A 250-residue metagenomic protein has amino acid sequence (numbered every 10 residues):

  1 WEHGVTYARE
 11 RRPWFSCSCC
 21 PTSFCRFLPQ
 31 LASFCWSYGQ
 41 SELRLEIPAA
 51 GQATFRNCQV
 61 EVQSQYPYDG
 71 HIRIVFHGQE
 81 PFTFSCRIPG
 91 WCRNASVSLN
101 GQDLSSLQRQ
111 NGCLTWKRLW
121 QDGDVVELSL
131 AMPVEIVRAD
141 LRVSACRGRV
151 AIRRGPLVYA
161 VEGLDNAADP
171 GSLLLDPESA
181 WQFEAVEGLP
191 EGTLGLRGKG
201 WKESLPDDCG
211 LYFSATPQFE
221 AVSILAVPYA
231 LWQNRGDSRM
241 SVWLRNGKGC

Functional and structural regions predicted by a protein language model:
W1-V75, R109, S129-C250: C-terminal beta-rich recognition modules with glycine/proline-rich loops and embedded aromatic residues
D69-H71, P81, C113, G123 (+1 more regions): A general secondary-structure signal for short beta-strands and their flanking turns/coil in non-transmembrane regions
H71-Q79, L99-D103: Secondary-structure boundary/capping motif
V75, E80-P89: Surface-exposed beta-strand/loop patches in extracellular or lumenal glycoproteins
Q79-P81, C92, Q121-G123, W201: A generic structural motif
F82-S85, W116-P133: C-terminal beta-strand-rich structural cap/linker in extracellular carbohydrate-active enzymes
T83-F84, A95, V137, E162: Short helix/loop capping segments that flank catalytic or ligand/cofactor-binding pockets
C92-K117, I136-R142: Solvent-exposed beta-strand/loop surfaces of large extracellular or lumenal domains
